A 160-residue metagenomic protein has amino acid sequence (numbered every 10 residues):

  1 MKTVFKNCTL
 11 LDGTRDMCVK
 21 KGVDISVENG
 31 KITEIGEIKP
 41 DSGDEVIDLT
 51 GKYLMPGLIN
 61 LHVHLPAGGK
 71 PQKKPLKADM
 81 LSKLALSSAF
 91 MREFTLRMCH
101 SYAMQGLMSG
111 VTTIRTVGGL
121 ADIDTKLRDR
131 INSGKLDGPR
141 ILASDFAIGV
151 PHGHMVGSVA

Functional and structural regions predicted by a protein language model:
M1, G43-D44, K135-P139: Short coil/turn connectors at secondary-structure junctions
M1-D41, L54: N-terminal metal-binding scaffold of metallo-dependent hydrolase/deaminase domains
V4, D44-D48, A143: Conserved beta-strand scaffold positions in the cores of enzyme catalytic domains, especially in NTP/NDP-utilizing
C8, I25, G30, G51 (+3 more regions): Divalent metal-coordination and catalytic microenvironments
G36, T50, G69, D145: Residues at the C-termini of beta-strands that transition into short coil/loop
I38-M55, D79: Active-site metal-binding motif and surrounding structural segment of the metallo-beta-lactamase
Y53-R130, H154: Metal-associated gating/positioning segment near the N- to mid-region
K135-A160: Metal-coordinating catalytic core of metallo-dependent amide/deamination hydrolases
